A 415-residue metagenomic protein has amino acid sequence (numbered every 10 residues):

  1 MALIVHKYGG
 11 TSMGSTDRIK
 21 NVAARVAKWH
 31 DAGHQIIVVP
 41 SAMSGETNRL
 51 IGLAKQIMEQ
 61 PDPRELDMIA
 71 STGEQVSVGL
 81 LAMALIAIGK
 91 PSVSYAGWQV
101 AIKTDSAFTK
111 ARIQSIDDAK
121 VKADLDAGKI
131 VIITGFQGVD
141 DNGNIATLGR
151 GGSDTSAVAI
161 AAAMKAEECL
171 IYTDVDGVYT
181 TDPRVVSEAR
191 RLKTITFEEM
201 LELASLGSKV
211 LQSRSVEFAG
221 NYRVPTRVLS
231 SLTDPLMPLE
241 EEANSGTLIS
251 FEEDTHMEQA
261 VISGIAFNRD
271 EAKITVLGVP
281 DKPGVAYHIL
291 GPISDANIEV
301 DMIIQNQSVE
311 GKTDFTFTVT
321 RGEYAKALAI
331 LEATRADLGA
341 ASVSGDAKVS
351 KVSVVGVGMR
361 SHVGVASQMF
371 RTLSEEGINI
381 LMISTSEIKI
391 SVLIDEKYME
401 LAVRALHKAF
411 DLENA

Functional and structural regions predicted by a protein language model:
M1-V216, N306, T318, I394-D395 (+2 more regions): Nucleotide/pyrophosphate-binding catalytic subdomain
A23, A27-H30, A162, G220 (+4 more regions): A structural alpha-helix within SAM-dependent methyltransferase catalytic domains
H34, K90, V224, I298 (+1 more regions): Short phosphate-binding/catalytic loops that engage adenosine nucleotides
M43, V175-G177, Y222-T226, S230-P235 (+3 more regions): Glycine-rich beta-alpha junction loops
I57, L239-A415: A conserved regulatory-domain signal marking ACT and ACT-like small-molecule sensing domains and adjacent regulatory
T134, S205-D270: Phosphate/diphosphate-binding glycine-rich loops and adjacent basic-rich segments that engage nucleotide
E168-Y172, T226-V228, D301, M382: Short hydrophobic alpha-helical runs that function as membrane-insertion/retention elements
